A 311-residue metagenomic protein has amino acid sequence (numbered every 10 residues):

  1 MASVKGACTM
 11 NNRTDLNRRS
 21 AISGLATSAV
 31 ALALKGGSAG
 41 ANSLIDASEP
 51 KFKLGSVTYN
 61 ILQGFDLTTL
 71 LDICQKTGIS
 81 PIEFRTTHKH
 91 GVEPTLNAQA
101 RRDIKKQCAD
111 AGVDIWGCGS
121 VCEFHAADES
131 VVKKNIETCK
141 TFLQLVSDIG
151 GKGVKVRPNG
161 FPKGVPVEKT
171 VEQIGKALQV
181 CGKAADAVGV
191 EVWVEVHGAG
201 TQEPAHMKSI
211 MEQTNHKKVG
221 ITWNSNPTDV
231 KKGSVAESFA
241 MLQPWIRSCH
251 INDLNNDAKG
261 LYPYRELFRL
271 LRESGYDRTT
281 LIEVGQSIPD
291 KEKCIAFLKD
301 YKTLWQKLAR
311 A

Functional and structural regions predicted by a protein language model:
G6-K53, L62, T68-G78, T201-A311: Histidine-acidic metal/acid-base catalytic patches
L25-L34, L44-S48, T68-L71, Q75 (+4 more regions): Active-site acidic/histidine proton-transfer and metal-coordination neighborhood in alpha/beta enzyme cores
L54-V57, I82-F84, I115-S120, V154-V156 (+4 more regions): Hydrophobic faces of well-ordered beta-strands that scaffold small-molecule active sites in alpha/beta enzyme cores
T58-G64, H90: Extracytoplasmic "Venus flytrap"
R85-D103, N159-V165: Glycine-rich, proline-tolerant flexible connector loops at the mouths of alpha/beta enzymes
T87, E123, N159, L254 (+1 more regions): Flexible loop residues that form catalytic and substrate-binding hotspots at small-molecule/glycan-binding clefts
N97-R102, I136-C139, T170-L178, S234-S238 (+1 more regions): Charged helix-capping and loop-helix junction motifs
